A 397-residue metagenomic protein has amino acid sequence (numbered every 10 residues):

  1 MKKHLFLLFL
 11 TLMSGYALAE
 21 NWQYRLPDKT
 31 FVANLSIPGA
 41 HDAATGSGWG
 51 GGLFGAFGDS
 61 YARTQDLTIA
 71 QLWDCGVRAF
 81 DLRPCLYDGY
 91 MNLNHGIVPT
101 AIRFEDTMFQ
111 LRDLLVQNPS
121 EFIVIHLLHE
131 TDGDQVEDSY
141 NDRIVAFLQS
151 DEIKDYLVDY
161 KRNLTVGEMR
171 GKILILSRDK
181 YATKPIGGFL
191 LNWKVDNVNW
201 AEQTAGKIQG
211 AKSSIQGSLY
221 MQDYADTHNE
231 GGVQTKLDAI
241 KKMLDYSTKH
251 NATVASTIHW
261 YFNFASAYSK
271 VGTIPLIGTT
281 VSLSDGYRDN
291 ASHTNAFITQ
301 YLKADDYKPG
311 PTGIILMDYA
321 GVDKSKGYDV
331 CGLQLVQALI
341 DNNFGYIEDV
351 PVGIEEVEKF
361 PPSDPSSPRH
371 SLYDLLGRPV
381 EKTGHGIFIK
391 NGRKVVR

Functional and structural regions predicted by a protein language model:
M1-H4, R397: Positively charged n-region of N-terminal signal peptides that target proteins for export
H4-M13: Sec-dependent N-terminal signal peptides
M13-A19: Sec/Tat signal peptide C-region and signal peptidase I cleavage site
A19-C75, D88-F122, Y268-V350: Long, acidic (Asp/Glu-rich), low-complexity accessory segments flanking structured domains
A33-L35, F80-L82, I123-I125, I175 (+2 more regions): Hydrophobic faces of well-ordered beta-strands that scaffold small-molecule active sites in alpha/beta enzyme cores
L176, A182-V350: C-terminal active-site rim and adjoining tail of enzyme catalytic domains
I347-L376: Residue-level detector of functionally pivotal "anchor" positions at catalytic/ligand-binding pockets or at interdomain
I387-R397: C-terminal tail/sorting-segment detector
